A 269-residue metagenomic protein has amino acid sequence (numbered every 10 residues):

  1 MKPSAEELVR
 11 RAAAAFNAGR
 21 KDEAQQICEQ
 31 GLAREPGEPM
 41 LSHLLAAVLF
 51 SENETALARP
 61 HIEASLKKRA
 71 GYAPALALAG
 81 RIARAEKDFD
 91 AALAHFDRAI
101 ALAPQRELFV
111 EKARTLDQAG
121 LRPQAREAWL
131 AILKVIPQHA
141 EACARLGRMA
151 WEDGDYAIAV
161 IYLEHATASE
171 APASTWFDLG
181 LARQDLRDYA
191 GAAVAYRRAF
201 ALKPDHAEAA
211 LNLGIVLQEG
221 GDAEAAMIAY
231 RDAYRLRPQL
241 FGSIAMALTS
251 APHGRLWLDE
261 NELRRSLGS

Functional and structural regions predicted by a protein language model:
E6, M40, P74, E107-L108 (+4 more regions): Start-of-helix register in tetratricopeptide repeats
Q30-A33, E63-K67, D97-A101, L130-K134 (+3 more regions): Conserved structural position within tetratricopeptide repeats
P36, A70, A103-P104, P137 (+3 more regions): Short coil turns that delineate tetratricopeptide repeat
L44, L78, E111, R145 (+3 more regions): Canonical tetratricopeptide repeat
